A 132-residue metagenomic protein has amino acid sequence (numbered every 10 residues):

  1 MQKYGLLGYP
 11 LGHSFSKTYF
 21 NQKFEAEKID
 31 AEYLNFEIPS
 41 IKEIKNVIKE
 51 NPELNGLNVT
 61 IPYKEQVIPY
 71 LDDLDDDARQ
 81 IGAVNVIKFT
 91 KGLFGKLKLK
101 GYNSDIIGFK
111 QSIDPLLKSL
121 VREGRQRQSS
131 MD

Functional and structural regions predicted by a protein language model:
Q2-L117: Phosphate/diphosphate ligand-binding glycine-rich loop within oxidoreductases
Q126-Q128: Low-complexity, intrinsically disordered or signal/transmembrane-proximal segments
